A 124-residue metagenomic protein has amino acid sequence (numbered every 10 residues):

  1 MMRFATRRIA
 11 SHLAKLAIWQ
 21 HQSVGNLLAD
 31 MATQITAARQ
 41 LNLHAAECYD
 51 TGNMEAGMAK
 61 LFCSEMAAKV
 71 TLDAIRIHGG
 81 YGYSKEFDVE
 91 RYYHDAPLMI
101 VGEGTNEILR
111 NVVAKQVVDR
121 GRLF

Functional and structural regions predicted by a protein language model:
M1-F124: Alpha-helical interface subdomain recognition
